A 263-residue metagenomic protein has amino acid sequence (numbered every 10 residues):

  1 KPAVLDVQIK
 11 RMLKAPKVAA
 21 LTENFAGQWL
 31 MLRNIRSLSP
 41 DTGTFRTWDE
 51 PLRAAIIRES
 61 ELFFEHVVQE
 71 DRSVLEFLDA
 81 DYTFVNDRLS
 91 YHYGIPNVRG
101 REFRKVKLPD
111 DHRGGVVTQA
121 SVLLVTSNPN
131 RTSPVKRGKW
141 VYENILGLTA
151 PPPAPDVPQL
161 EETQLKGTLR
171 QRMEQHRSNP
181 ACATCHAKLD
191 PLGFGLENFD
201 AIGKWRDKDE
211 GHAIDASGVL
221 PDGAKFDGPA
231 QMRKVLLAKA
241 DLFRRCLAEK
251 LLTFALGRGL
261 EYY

Functional and structural regions predicted by a protein language model:
K1-T253: Active-site substrate-binding loop specific to GH73 endo-beta-N-acetylglucosaminidase modules in bacterial autolysins
R258-Y263: Short, intrinsically disordered, charge-balanced linker/junction segments flanking boundaries in proteins
